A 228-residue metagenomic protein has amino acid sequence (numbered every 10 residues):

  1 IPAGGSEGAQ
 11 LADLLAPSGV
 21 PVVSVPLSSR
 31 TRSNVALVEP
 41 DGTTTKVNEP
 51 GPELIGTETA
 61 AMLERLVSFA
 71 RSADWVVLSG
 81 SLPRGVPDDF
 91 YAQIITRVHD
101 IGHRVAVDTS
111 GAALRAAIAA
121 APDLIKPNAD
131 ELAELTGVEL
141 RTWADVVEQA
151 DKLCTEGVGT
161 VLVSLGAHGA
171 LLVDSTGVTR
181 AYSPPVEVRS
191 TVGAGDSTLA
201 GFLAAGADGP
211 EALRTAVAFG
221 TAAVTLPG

Functional and structural regions predicted by a protein language model:
I1-T31: Substrate-binding N-lobe of the ribokinase-like
Q10-S18, V38-P40, A92, G177: Glycine-rich loop at the start of a catalytic domain that most often binds anionic cofactors/ligands
V23, A106-D108, L162: Structural detector of well-ordered beta-strand residues that form the stable sheet scaffold of enzyme domains
A36-R71: Conserved phosphate-binding/catalytic loop of the ribokinase/pfkB sugar-kinase fold
T45, D74-W75, T160: Structural motif
W75-V146: Conserved beta-alpha-beta core of the PfkB/ribokinase-like small-molecule kinase fold
R97, R115, W143-G228: Conserved phosphate-binding/catalytic region of the ribokinase-like
